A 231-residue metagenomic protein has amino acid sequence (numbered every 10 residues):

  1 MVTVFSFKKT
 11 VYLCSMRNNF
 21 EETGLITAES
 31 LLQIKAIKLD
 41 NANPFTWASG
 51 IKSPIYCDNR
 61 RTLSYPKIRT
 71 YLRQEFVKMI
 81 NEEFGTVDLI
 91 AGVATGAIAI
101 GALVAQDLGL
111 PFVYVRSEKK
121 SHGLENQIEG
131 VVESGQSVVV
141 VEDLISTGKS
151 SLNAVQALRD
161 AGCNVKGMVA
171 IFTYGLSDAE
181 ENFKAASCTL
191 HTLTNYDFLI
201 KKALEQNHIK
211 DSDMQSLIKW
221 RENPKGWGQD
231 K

Functional and structural regions predicted by a protein language model:
T3, Y12-S15: Short, positively charged and aromatic/hydrophobic N-terminal segments
M16-F84: Active-site-facing substrate-recognition patch
R17-L31, Q156-K231: PRPP-dependent phosphoribosyltransferase catalytic core
F76-D88, V155-A161: Phosphate/pyrophosphate-binding loops at sites that engage ATP/ADP/AMP, CoA/4′-phosphopantetheine, polyphosphate
G85-A94, V169: Short glycine-rich phosphate-binding loop at a beta-alpha junction
D88, Q136, K166: Conserved acidic residues
G101-V139, T147-N153: Short, glycine/charge-rich flexible loops or terminal/linker lids adjacent to PRPP-binding catalytic cores
